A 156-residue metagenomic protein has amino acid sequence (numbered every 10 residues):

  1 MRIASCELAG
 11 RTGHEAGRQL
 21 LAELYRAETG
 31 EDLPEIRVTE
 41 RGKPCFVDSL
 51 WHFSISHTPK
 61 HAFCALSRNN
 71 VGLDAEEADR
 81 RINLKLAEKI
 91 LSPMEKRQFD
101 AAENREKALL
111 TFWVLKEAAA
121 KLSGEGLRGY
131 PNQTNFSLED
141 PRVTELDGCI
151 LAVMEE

Functional and structural regions predicted by a protein language model:
M1-E156: Core catalytic alpha/beta fold that binds nucleotide/phospho-ligands
